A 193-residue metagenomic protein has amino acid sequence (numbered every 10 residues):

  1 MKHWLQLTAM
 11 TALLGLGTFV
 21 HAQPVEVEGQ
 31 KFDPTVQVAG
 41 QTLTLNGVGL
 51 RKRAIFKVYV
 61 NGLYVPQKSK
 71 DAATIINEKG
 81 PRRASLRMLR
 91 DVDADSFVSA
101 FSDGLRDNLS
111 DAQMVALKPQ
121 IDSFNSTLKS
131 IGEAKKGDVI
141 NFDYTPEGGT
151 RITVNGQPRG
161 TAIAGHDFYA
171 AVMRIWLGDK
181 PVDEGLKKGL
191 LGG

Functional and structural regions predicted by a protein language model:
M1-T8: Bacterial N-terminal signal peptides that target proteins for export
A9-L14: Hydrophobic helical h-region of N-terminal Sec-dependent signal peptides in bacterial secretory/periplasmic proteins
G17-F19: N-terminal signal peptide c-region/cleavage motif recognized by signal peptidases
A22-E78: N-terminal secretory signal peptides
V36, R151-T153: Short aromatic-centered micro-motifs
S69-E147: Mid-length scaffold segments of soluble, non-membrane domains
V154-P158: Short strand-turn-strand beta-turns centered on an Asx-Gly dipeptide
G160-L186: Flexible glycine-rich active-site/ligand-binding loops centered on an Asp-His dyad
